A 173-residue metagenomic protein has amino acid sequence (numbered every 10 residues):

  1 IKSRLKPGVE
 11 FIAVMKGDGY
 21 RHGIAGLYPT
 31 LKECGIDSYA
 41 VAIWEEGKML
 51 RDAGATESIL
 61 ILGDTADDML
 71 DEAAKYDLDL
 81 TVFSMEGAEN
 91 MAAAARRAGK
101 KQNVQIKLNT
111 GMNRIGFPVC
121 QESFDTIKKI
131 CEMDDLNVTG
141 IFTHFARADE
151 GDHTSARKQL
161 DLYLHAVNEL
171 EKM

Functional and structural regions predicted by a protein language model:
R4: Conserved PLP-enzyme active-site core in the AAT-like
P7-M173: Active-site-proximal beta-alpha core segment in soluble small-molecule metabolic enzymes
